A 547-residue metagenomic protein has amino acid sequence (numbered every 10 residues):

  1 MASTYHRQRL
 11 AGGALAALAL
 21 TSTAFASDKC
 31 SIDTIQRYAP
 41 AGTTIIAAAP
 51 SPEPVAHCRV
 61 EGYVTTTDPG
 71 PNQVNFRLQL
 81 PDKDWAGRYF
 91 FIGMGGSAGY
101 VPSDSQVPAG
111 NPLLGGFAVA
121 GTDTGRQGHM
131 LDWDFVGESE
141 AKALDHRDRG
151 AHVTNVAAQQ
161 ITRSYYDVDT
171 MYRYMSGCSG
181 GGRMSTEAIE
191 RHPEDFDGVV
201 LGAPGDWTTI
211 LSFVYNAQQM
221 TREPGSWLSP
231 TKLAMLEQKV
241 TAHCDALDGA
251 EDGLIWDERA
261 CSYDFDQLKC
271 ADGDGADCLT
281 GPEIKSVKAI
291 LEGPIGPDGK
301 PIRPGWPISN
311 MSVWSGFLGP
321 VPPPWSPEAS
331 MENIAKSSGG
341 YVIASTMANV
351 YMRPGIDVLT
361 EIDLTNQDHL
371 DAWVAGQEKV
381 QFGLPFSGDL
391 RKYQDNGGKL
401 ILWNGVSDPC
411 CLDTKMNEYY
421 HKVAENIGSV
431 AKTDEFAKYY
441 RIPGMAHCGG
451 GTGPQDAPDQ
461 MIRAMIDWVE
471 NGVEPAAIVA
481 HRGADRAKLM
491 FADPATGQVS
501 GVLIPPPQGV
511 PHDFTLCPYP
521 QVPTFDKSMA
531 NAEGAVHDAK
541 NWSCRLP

Functional and structural regions predicted by a protein language model:
A2-G12: Bacterial N-terminal signal peptides that target proteins for export
G12-S22: Bacterial N-terminal signal peptides
A26-R88, V101, S105-V107, E251 (+6 more regions): Catalytic-loop region of hydrolases
A86, G95-D167, F213, T221 (+4 more regions): Cap/lid segment of the alpha/beta-hydrolase catalytic domain
G177-G181, S185: Gly/Ala-rich beta-loop-alpha elbow adjacent to hydrolase catalytic centers
E187-I189, E194-I295, D456-A457: A catalytic-pocket lid/entrance helix-loop region that shapes and gates access to the active site across common
L402-N404: Short beta-strand/loop motif that positions the catalytic acidic residue of the alpha/beta-hydrolase fold
C410-T414: Conserved alpha/beta-hydrolase "acid-adjacent" motif
